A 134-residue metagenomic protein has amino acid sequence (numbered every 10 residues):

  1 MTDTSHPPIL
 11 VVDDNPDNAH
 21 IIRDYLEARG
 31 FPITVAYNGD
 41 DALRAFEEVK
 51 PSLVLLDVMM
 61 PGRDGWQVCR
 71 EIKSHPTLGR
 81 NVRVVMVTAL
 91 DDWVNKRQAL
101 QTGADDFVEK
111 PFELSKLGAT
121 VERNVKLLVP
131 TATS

Functional and structural regions predicted by a protein language model:
H20-A28: Charged docking surfaces used in two-component/phosphorelay signaling
R23, Q67, R80, D91-D106: Alpha4 helix (beta4-alpha4-beta5 surface) of REC/receiver domains from two-component response regulators
G30-Y37, A45: Short hydrophobic/Thr-rich beta-strand motif most characteristic of the beta2 strand and flanking loop of CheY-like
Y37-D41, S52, D64-R70: Acidic catalytic/metal-coordinating carboxylates
V49-L55: Active-site beta3 strand of CheY-like receiver
M60: Receiver (REC) domain active-site loop signature in two-component systems and cognate sites in sensor histidine kinases
F112-V121: C-terminal output helix
